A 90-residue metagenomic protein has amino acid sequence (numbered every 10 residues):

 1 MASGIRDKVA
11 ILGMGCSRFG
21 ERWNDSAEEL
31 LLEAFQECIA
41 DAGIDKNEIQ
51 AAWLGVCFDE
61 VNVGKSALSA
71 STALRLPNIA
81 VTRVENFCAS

Functional and structural regions predicted by a protein language model:
M1-V81: Conserved "HGTGT" condensation-loop signature of ketosynthase/thiolase-family condensing enzymes that catalyze
V81-S90: Active-site nucleophile and cofactor-binding loops and adjacent substrate-binding regions of central metabolic enzymes
